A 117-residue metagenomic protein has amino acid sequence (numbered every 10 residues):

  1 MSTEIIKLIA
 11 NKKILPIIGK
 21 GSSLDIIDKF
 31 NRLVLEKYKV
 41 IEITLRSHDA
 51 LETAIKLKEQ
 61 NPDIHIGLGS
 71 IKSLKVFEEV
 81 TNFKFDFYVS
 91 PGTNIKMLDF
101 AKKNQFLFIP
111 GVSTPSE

Functional and structural regions predicted by a protein language model:
M1-K84: Conserved N-terminal beta1-alpha1 strand-loop-helix module at the mouth
D49, K72-V76, T81-E117: Conserved anion-binding
